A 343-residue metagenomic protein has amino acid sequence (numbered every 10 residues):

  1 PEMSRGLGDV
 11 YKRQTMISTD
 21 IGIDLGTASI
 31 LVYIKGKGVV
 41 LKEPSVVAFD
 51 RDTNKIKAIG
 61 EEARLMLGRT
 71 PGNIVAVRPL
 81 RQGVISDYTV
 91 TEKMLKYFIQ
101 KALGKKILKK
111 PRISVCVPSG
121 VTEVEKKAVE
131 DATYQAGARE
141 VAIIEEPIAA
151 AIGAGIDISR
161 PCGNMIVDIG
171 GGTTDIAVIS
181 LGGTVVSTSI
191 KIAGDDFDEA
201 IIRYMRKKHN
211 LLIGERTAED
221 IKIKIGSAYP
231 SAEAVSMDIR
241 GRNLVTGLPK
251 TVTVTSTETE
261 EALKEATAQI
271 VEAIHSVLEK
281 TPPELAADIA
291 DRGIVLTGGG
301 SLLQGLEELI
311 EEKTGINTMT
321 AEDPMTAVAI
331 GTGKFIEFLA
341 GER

Functional and structural regions predicted by a protein language model:
P1-Y11: Single conserved hydrophobic/aromatic residue that forms the stacking wall/gate of nucleotide- or nucleobase-binding
D9-I169, A177-V295, S301-R343: Nucleotide/phosphate-binding catalytic cleft detector across ATP-hydrolyzing and phosphate-transferring enzymes
